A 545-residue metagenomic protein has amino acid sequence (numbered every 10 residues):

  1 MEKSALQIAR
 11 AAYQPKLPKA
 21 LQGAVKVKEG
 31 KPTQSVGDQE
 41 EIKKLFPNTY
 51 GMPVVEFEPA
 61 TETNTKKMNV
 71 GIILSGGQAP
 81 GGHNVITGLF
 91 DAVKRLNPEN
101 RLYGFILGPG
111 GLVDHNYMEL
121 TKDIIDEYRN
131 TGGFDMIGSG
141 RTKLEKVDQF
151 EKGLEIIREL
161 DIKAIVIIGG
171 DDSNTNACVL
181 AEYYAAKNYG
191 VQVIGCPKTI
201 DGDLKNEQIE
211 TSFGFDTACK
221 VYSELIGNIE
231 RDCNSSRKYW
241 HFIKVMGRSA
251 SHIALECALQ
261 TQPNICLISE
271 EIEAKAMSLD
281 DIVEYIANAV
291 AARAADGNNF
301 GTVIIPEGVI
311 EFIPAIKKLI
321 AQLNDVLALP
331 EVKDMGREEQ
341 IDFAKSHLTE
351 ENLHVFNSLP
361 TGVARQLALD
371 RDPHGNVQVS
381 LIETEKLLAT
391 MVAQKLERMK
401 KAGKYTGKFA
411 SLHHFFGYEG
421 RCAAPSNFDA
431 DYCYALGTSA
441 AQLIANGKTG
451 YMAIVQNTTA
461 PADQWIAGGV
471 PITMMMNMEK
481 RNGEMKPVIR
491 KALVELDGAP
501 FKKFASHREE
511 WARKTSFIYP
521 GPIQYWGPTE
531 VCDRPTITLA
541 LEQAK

Functional and structural regions predicted by a protein language model:
M1-A24, I316-A321, K333-K545: C-terminal non-catalytic interaction/assembly regions of soluble proteins
M1-P18, T63-V113: N-terminal phosphate-binding or glycine-rich loops at protein starts, especially the Walker A/P-loop of NTPases
G30-T63, L112-K163, I200, T211-D216 (+2 more regions): Glycine-rich oxoanion-binding loops at beta->alpha junctions
T65-I73, Y128-G140, K198-E210, S235-K238 (+1 more regions): Gly-rich Lys/Arg/Thr-decorated short loops/hinges at beta-loop-alpha junctions or inter-strand turns that position
S75-G77, F105-G110, R141-T142, G170-D171 (+5 more regions): Short, ordered loop/turn segments at secondary-structure junctions
A79-L89, L112-V113, K146-F150, D171-V179 (+4 more regions): Short glycine/serine/threonine-rich phosphate/pyrophosphate-binding segments that cradle anionic phosphate groups
N100, A164-G169, T175-Q192, E207-K408: Accessory alpha-helical/coil subdomains and C-terminal extensions that flank or cap enzyme catalytic cores
